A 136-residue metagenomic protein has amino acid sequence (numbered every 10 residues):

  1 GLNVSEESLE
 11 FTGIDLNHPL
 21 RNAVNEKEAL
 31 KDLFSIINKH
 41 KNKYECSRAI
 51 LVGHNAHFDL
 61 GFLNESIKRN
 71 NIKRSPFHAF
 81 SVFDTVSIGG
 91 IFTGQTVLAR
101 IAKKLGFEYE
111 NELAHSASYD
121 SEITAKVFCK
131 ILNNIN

Functional and structural regions predicted by a protein language model:
G1-H57, L105: Conserved non-catalytic scaffold segment of RNase H-like nuclease domains
N3-L20, T85-S121: Active-site-proximal helix-loop-helix substrate-binding element of RNase H-like nuclease domains
N25, L51-N55, F77-F80, G90 (+2 more regions): Short, well-structured alpha-helical patches and their helix-loop capping segments that border functional surfaces
E26-L33, D59-S66, G94-L98: Amphipathic alpha-helical interface surfaces
K27, K31, L60-G61, F83-V86 (+1 more regions): Non-catalytic, well-ordered alpha-helical scaffold segments
K39-K43, R69-I72, N133: Secondary-structure boundary motif
I50-H57, G61-F62, S66-I67, A99-N136: Acidic, Mg2+-coordinating catalytic module of metal-dependent nucleases/exonucleases that use a two-metal-ion mechanism
I67-I72, P76-I91: Histidine/lysine/aspartate-rich catalytic loop segments that bind and position anionic ligands
